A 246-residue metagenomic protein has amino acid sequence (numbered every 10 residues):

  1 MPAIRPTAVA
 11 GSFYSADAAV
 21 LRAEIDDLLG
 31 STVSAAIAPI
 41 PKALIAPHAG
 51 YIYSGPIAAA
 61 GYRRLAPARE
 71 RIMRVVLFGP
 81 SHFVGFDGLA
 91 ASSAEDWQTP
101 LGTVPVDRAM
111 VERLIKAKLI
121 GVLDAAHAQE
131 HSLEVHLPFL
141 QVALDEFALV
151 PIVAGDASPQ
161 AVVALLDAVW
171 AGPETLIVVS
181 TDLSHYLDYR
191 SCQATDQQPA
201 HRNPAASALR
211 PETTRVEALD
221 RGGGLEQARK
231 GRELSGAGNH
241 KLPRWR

Functional and structural regions predicted by a protein language model:
M1-K241: Active-site histidine-anchored catalytic micro-motif
R244-R246: Terminal, contiguous helix-loop blocks that mediate binding/assembly
